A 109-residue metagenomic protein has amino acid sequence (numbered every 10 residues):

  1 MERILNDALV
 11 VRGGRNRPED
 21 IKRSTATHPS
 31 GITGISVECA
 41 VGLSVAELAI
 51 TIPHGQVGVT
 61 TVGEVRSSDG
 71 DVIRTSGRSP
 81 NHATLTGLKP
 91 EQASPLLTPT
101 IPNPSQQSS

Functional and structural regions predicted by a protein language model:
M1-A8, R15-S109: Conserved NAD+-utilizing ADP-ribose enzyme module
